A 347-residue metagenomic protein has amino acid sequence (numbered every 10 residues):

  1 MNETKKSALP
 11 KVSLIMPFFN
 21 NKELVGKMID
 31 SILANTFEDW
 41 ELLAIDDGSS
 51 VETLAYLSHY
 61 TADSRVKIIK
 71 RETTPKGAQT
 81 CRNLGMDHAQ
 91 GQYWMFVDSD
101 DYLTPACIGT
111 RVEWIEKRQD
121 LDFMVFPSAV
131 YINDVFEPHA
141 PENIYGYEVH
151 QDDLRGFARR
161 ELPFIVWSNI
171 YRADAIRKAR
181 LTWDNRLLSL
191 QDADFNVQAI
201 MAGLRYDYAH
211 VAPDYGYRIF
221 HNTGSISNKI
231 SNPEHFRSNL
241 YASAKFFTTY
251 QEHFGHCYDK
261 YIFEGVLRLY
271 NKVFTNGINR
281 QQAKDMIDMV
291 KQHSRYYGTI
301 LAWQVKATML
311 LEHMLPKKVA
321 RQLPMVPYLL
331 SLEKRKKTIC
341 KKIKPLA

Functional and structural regions predicted by a protein language model:
N2, T275-A347: Membrane-interface aromatic/basic loop that binds lipid-linked glycans or pyrophosphate carriers, typified by
N20-A34: Short, well-formed alpha-helical segments that are part of the catalytic scaffolds of diverse glycosyltransferases
S31, E38, D46-Y56, P75 (+1 more regions): A conserved acidic beta->alpha catalytic loop
E72-A89: Glycine-rich, basic loop-to-helix element that forms the pyrophosphate-binding segment of sugar-nucleotide handling
W94: Short aromatic/hydrophobic "clamp" motif used to bind/position activated sugar donors
A106-H139: Conserved donor NDP-sugar-binding/catalytic core segment of glycosyltransferases
Q151-N232: Conserved nucleotide-sugar donor-binding catalytic segment
D214-T223, N228-H256, G277-R295: Catalytic core of nucleotide-sugar-dependent glycosyltransferases
